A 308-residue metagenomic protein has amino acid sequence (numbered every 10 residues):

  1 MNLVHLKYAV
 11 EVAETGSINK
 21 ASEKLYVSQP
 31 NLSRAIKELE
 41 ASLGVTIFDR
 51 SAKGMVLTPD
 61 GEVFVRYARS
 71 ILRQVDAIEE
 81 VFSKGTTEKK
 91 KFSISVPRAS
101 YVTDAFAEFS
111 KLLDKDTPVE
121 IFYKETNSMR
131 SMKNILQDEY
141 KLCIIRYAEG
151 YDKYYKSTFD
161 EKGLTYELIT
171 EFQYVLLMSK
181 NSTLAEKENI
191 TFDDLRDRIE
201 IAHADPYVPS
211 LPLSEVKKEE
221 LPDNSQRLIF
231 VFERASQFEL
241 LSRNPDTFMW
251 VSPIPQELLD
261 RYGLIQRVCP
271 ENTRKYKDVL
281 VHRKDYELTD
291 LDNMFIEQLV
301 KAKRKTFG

Functional and structural regions predicted by a protein language model:
V10-S28: Short helix-boundary/capping micro-motifs
E40-L57: A short LG(V/I)-centered, amphipathic sequence patch enriched for acidic residue(s) preceding the LG motif
S42, F64-T86, Y101: Alpha-helical linker/hinge and terminal dimerization helices associated with HTH transcriptional regulators
K89-Y154: Central regulatory/effector-binding core of bacterial HTH transcription factors
V102-E108, Y151-D152, T191-F192, R196-L221: Secondary-structure junction motif
L136-K141, D205-I265: Hydrophobic hinge/microswitch elements
T158-Y174, M178-E200: Flexible hinge/capping segments at coil-to-helix
P253-Q256, I265-G308: A late-sequence structural motif
